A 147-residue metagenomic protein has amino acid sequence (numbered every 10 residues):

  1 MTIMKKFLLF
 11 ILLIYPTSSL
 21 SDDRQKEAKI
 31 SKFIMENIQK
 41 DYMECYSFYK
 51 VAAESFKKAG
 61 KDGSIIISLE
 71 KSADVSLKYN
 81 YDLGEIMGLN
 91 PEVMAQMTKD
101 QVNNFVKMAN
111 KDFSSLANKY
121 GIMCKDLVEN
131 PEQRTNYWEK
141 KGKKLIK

Functional and structural regions predicted by a protein language model:
M1-I3, L20: N-terminal amphipathic/basic-hydrophobic helices that include classical n-h-c signal peptides and signal-anchor
I3-F10: Sec-dependent signal peptide recognition, specifically the positively charged N-region followed immediately by
P16-S18: N-terminal signal peptide c-region/cleavage motif recognized by signal peptidases
L20-K29: Cleaved targeting-peptide boundary
K29-I30, M108: Short coil/turn segments at secondary-structure junctions
S31-G88: Short N-proximal segments of mature Sec-exported proteins
S68-K147: Compact alpha-helical subdomains of small soluble proteins
